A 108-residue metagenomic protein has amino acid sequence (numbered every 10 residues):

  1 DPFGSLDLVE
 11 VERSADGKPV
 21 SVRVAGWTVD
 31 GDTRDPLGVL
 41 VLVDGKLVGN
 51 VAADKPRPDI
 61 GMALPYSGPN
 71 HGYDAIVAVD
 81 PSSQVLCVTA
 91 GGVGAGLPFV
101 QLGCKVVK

Functional and structural regions predicted by a protein language model:
D1-K108: Basic, ligand-binding patches in group-transfer machinery, especially extracytoplasmic/periplasmic segments
